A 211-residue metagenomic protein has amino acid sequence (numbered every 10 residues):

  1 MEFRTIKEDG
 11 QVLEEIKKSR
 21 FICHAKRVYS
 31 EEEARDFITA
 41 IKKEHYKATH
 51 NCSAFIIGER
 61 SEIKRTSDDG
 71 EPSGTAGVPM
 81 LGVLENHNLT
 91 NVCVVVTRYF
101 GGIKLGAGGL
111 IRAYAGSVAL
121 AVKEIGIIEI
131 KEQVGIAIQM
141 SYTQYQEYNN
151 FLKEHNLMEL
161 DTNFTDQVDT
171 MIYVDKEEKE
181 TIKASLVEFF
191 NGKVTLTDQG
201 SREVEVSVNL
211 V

Functional and structural regions predicted by a protein language model:
M1-G74, K179, T197-V206, V211: C-terminal regulatory domains involved in ligand/effector binding and gene-expression control
H24, C52-S53, N91-V94, G135 (+1 more regions): Structural motif
A76-E124: Active-site beta-strand/loop microenvironment that shapes enzyme catalytic pockets
G126-Y142: Short glycine-/aliphatic-rich beta-strand segments at the starts of folded cytosolic domains
Q139-L157: Short amphipathic alpha-helix segments
F151-H155, I182-F190: Short amphipathic alpha-helices in soluble, non-transmembrane regions that often serve as interface/regulatory elements
E159-F164, F190-S207: Conserved short beta-strand edge segments in small beta-sheet-based binding/regulatory domains
I172-T181: Terminal, non-globular segments
